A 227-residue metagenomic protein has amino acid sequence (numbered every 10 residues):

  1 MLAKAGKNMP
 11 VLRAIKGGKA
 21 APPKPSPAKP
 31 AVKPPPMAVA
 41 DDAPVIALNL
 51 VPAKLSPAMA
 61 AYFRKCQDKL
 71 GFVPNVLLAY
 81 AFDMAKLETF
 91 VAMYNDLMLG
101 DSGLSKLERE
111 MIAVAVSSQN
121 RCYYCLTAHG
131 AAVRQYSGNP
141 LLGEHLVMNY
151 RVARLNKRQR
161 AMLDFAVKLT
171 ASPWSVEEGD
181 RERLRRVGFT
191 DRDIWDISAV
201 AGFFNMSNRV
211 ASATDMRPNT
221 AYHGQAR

Functional and structural regions predicted by a protein language model:
M1-R227: Hydrophobic alpha-helical segments
